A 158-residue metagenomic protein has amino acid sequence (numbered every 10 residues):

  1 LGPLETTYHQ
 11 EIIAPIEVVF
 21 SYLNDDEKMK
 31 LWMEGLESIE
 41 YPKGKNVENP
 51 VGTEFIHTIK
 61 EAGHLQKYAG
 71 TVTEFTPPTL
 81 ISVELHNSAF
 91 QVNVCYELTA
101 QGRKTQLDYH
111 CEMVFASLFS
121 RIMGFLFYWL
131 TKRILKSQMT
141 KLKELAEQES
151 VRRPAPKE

Functional and structural regions predicted by a protein language model:
L1-K45: Hydrophobic ligand-binding cavity/cleft-lining segments
E5-T7, L65-A69, F90-C95: Short, surface-exposed coil-to-beta transition loops
Y8-I12, F55, Y109-C111: A structural signal for short, well-ordered beta-strand segments
I12-A14, E61-G63, E74-T76, M113-S117: Beta-strand elements of well-folded, non-transmembrane domains
I16-E17, E48, T73-T79, E97-Q106: A short, structured loop/turn motif at beta-sheet edges
S21-K28, E34, Y128, T140 (+1 more regions): Short, intrinsically disordered, mixed-charge
E40-S88, S137-K157: Glycine-rich portal/gate segments that line the openings of hydrophobic small-molecule binding cavities
E84-S137, R153-P154: Beta-strand/loop substructures that line and gate deep hydrophobic ligand-binding cavities in soluble
